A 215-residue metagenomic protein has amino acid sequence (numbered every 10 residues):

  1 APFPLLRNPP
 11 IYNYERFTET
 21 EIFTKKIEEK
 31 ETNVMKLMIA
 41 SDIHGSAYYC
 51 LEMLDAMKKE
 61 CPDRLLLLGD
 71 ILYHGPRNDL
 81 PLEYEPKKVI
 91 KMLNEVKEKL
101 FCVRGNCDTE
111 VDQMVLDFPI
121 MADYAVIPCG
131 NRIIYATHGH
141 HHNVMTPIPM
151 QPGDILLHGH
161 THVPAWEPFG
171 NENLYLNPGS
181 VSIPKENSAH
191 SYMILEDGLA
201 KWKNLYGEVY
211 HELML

Functional and structural regions predicted by a protein language model:
P2-Y12: Extreme N-terminal basic, low-complexity initiation segments that serve as generic localization/processing leaders
N8, D108-P119, V181-S188: Short, solvent-exposed secondary-structure boundary motifs
Y14-V34: Short, Lys/Arg-enriched N-terminal segments with co-localized hydrophobic residues within the first ~10-30 amino acids
K36-C129: Core catalytic region of metal-dependent phosphoesterases/phosphodiesterases, especially metallo-beta-lactamase-like
H74-R77, E110-Q113, Y135, N143-T146 (+1 more regions): Short acidic/glycine-rich loop or secondary-structure boundary segments that cap or lie
L93, I127, A136-H138, G179: Generic structural signal for conserved hydrophobic packing positions in ordered secondary structure
A122, I133, H140-L213: Conserved beta-sheet core of the metallophosphoesterase superfamily
